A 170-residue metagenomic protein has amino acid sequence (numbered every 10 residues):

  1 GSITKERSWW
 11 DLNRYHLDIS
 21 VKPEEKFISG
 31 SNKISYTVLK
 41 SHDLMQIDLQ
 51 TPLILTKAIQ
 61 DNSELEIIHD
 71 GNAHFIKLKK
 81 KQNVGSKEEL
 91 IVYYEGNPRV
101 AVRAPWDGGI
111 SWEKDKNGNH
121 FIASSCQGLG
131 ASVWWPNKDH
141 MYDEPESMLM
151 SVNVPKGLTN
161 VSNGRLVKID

Functional and structural regions predicted by a protein language model:
G1-D170: Acidic/His-enriched low-complexity segments
